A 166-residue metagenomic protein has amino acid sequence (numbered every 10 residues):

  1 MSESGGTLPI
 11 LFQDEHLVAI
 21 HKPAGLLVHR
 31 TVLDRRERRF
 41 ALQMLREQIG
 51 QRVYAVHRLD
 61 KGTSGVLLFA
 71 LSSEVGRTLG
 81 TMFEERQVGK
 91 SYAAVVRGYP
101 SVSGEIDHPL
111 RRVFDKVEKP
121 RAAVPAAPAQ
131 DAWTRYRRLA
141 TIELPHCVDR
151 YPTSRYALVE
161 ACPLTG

Functional and structural regions predicted by a protein language model:
M1-T165: RNA pseudouridine synthases
